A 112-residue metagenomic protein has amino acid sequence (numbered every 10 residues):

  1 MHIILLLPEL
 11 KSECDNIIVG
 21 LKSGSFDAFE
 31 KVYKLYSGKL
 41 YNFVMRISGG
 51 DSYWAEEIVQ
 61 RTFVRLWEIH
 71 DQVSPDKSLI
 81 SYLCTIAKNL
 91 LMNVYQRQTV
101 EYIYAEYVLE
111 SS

Functional and structural regions predicted by a protein language model:
M1-V19, S111: Intrinsic, short, N-terminal disordered tails of RNA polymerase sigma-factor systems
I3-L5, K22-K31, N42-R61: Short, charged helix-capping/linker segments at alpha-helix termini
K11, D15-I18, F26-E30, S52 (+3 more regions): Short, structured helix-loop boundary elements
D15-K22, F63, W67: Regular secondary-structure segments
V32, Y36, L40, V44 (+2 more regions): Residue-level preference for hydrophobic side chains embedded in well-ordered alpha helices
E57-V64, E68, K77-N89: Structural recognition of an alpha-helix C-terminal capping motif at a helix-to-coil junction
E68-P75, K88-A105: Arg/Lys-rich amphipathic alpha helix in sigma70-family domain 2
A105-S112: Short linear capping/connector segments at secondary-structure termini
